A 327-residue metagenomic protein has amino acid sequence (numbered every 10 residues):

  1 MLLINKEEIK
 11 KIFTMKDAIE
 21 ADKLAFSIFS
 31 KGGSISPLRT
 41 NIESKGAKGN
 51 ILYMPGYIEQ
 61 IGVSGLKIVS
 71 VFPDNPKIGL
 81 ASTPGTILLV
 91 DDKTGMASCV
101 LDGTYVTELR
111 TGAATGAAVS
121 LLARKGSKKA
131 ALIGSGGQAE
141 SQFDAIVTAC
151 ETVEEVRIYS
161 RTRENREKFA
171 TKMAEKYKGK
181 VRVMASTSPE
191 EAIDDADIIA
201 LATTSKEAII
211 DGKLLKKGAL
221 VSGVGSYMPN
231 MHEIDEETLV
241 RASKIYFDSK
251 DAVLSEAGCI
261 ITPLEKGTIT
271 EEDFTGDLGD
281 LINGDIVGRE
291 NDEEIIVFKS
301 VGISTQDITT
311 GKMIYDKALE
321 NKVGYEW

Functional and structural regions predicted by a protein language model:
M1-E108, G116, L122-G126, T305-I308 (+2 more regions): N-terminal ligand-binding/catalytic initiation module
R110-A130, G137-A149: Short internal alpha-helix immediately C-terminal to a glycine-rich phosphate-binding loop in Rossmann-like
A149-K176: NAD(P)-binding Rossmann-fold cofactor-contacting core
K180-A196, D211-K213: Short acidic low-complexity segments
E190-E191, S205-L220, E233-E236: Rossmann-fold NAD(P) dinucleotide-binding segment
K217, V224-I286: Rossmann-fold NAD(P)-binding glycine/threonine-rich loop
V287-W327: C-terminal helix-to-coil terminal segments
